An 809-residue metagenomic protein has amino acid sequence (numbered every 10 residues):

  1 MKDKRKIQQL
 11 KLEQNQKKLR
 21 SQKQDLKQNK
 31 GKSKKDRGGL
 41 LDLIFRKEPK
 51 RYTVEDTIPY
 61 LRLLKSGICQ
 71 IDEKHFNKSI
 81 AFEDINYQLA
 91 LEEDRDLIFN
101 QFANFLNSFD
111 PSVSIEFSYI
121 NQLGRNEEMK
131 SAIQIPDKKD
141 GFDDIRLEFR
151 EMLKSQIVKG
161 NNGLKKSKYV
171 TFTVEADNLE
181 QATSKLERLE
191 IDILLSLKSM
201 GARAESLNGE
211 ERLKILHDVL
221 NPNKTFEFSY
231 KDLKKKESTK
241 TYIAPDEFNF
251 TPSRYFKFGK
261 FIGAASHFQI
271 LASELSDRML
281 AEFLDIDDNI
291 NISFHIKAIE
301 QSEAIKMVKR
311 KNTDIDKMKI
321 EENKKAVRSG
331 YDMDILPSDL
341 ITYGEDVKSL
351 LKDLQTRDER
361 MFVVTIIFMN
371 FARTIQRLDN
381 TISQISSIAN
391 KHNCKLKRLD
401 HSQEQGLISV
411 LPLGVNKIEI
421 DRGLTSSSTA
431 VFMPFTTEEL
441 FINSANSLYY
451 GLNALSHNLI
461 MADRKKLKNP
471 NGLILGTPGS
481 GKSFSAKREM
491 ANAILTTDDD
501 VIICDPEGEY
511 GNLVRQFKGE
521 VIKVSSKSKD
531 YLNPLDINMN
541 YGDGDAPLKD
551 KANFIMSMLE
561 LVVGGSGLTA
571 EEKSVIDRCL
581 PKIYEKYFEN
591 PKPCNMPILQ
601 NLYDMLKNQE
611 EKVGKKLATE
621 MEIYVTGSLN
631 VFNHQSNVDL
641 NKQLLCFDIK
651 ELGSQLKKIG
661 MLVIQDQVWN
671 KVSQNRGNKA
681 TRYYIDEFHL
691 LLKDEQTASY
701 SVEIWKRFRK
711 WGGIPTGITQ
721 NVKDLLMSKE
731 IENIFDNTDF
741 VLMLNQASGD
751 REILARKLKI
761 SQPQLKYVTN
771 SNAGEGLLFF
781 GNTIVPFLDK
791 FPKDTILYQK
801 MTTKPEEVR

Functional and structural regions predicted by a protein language model:
M1-T437: Extended, folded cores of ATP/NTP-driven motor/assembly subunits in large transport and secretion machines
I85, E92-P111, Q122, E282-L284 (+12 more regions): P-loop NTPase motor domains
I474: Hydrophobic anchor at the beta1->P-loop junction of P-loop NTPases
K482: Conserved lysine of the Walker
S485: Hydrophobic positions on the alpha1 helix immediately C-terminal to the Walker A/P-loop
N492-I502: Post-Walker A helix-loop "phosphate-sensing" segment adjacent to the P-loop in P-loop NTPases
K518-I522, E730-M743: A short helix-turn-beta junction within AAA+ P-loop NTPase domains corresponding to the substrate/partner-engaging
L758-R809: Conserved P-loop NTPase
